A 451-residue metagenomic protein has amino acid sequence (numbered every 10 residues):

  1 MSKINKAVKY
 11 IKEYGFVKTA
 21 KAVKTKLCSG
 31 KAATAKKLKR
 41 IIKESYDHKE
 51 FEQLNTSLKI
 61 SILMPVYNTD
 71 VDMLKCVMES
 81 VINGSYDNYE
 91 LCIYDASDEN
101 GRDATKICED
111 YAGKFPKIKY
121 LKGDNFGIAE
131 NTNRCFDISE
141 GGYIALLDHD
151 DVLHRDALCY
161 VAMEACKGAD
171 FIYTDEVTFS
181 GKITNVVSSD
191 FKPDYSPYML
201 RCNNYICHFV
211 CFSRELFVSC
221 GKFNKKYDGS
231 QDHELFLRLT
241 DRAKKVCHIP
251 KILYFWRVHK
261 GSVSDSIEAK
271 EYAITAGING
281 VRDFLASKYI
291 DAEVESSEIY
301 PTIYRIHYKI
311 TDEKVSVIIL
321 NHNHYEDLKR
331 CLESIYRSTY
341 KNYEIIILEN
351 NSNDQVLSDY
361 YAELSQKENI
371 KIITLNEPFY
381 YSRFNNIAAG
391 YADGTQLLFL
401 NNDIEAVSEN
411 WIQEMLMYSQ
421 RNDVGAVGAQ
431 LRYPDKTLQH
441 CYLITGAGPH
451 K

Functional and structural regions predicted by a protein language model:
I4-L58, F191, G261-V315, Y325-D327 (+2 more regions): Non-catalytic membrane-proximal stalk/linker segments that position and tether the catalytic domains
E79-N88, E333-N342: Short, acidic, metal-binding catalytic loop of nucleotide-sugar glycosyltransferases
D95-K106, D148, E349-Y360, E377: A conserved acidic beta->alpha catalytic loop
G123-S139, L375-A392: Glycine-rich, basic loop-to-helix element that forms the pyrophosphate-binding segment of sugar-nucleotide handling
I128-A129, N185-F212, S382-R383, G390 (+1 more regions): A recurrent flexible, glycine/aromatic-enriched loop bordering the glycosyltransferase active site that acts as
I144, L397: Short aromatic/hydrophobic "clamp" motif used to bind/position activated sugar donors
V152, D156-V186, I404-P449: Conserved donor NDP-sugar-binding/catalytic core segment of glycosyltransferases
D228-L235: Acidic donor-binding loop at a coil-to-helix junction in glycosyltransferase catalytic cores that engages
